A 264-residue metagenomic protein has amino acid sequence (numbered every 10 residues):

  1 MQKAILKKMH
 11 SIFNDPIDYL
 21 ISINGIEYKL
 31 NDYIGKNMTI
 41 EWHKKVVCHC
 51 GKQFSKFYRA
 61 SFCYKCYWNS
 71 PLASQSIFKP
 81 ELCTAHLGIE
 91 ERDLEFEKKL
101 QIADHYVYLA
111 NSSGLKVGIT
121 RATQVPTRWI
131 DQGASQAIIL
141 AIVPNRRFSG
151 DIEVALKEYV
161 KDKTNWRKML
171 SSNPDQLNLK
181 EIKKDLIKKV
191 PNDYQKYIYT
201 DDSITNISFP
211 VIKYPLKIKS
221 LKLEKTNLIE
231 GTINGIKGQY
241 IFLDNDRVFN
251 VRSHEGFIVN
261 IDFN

Functional and structural regions predicted by a protein language model:
M1-N264: Non-catalytic accessory segments flanking enzymatic or RNA/DNA-binding domains
